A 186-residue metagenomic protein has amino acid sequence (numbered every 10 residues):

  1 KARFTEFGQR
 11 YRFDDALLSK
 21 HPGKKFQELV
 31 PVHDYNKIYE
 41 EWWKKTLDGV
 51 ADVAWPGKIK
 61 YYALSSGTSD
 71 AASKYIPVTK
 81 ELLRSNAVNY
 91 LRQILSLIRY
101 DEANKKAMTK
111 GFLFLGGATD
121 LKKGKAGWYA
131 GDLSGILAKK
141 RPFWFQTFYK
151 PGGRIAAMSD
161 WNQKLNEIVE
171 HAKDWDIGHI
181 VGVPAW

Functional and structural regions predicted by a protein language model:
K1-L64, D70-A185: Nucleotide 5′-phosphate-binding alpha/beta core
